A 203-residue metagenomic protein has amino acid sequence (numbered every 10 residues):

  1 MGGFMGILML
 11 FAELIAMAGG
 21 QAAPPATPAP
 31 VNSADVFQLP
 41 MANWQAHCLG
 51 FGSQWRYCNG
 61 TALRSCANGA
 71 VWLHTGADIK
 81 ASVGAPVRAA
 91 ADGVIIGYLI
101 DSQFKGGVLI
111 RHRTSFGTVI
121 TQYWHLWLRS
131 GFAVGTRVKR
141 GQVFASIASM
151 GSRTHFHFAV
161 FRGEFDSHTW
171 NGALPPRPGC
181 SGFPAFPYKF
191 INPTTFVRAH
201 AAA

Functional and structural regions predicted by a protein language model:
G2-A26: Composition-driven, intrinsically disordered low-complexity tracts enriched in small residues
G19-G106, K139-R140, S149, R153-T154 (+2 more regions): Surface-exposed, glycine-biased beta-strand/turn segments
G69-I79, I110, V119-Q122, F165-D166 (+1 more regions): Small beta-barrel nucleic-acid-binding modules, principally OB-folds
A90-S130, R153-R162: Zn2+-dependent peptidoglycan hydrolase active-site motif and core
Q122, R162-A199: Short peripheral tails and domain-boundary helices/loops at the edges of structured domains
S130-V138: Acidic, glycine-anchored pre-beta loop/turn
V143: Glycine-rich acetyl-CoA-binding "A-motif" of GNAT/NAT acetyltransferases
